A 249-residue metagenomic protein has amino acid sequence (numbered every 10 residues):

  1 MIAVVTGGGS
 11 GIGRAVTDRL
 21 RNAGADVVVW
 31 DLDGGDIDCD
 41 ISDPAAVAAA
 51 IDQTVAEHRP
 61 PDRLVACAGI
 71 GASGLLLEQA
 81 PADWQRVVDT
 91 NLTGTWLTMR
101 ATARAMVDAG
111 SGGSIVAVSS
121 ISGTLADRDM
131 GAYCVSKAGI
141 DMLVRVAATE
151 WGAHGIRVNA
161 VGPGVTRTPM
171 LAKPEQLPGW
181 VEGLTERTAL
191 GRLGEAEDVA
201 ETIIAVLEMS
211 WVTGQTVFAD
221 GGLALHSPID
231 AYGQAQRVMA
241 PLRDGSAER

Functional and structural regions predicted by a protein language model:
L75-L76, D83-V88, W180, L184: Substrate-binding pocket helix/loop in short-chain dehydrogenase/reductase
L77, L125-G131, A153, G191: Active-site loop immediately N-terminal to the catalytic Tyr-X3-Lys motif of short-chain dehydrogenase/reductase
M99, S136, V144: Active-site helix of classical SDR
R104, T149-E150: Alpha-helical segment proximal to the catalytic Tyr-Lys
S120: Residue(s) in the substrate-gating loop at a strand-loop-helix junction that position the organic substrate next
R192-A219, A224: C-terminal substrate-recognition "lid" of short-chain dehydrogenase/reductases
T213-R249: Short C-terminal tail/terminal secondary-structure segment of NAD(P)H-dependent dehydrogenase/reductase domains
